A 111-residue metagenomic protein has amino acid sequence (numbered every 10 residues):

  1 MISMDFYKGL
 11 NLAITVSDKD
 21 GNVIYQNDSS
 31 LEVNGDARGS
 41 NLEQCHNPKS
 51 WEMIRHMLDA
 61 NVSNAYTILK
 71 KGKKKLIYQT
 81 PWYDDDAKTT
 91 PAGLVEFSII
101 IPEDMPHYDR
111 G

Functional and structural regions predicted by a protein language model:
M1-Q26: Sensory modules in modular signal-transduction proteins
S29-G111: Sensory/regulatory domains in signal-transduction proteins
